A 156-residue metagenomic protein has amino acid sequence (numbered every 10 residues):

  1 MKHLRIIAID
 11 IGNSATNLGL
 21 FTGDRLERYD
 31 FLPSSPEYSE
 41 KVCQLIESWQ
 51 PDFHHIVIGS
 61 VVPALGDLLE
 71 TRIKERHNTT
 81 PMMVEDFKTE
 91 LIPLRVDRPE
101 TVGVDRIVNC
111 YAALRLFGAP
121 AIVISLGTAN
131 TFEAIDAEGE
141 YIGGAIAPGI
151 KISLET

Functional and structural regions predicted by a protein language model:
M1-E27, A113, A119-Y141: Gly/Thr-rich phosphate-binding beta-strand-loop-beta motif of the actin/hexokinase/Hsp70
M1-H3, L91-A121: Conserved phosphate-binding catalytic cores of ATP/NTP-utilizing and phosphoryl-transfer enzymes
M1-I7, I11-T89: N-terminal glycine/serine-rich phosphate-binding loop of ATP-dependent small-molecule kinases, especially carbohydrate
G19, L69, L94-R95, E133-I135 (+1 more regions): Short, well-ordered secondary-structure micro-motifs
G66, R106-C110, L154: A general structural signal for well-ordered alpha-helical segments in protein cores
P81-E85, V102-V104, I122-S125: General beta-strand structural signal in soluble alpha/beta enzymes
F87-L91, K151-L154: Short gly/pro/ser/thr-enriched loop/turn and capping motifs at secondary-structure boundaries
R115-G118, I142-T156: Glycine-rich phosphate-binding loop plus the immediately following alpha-helix
